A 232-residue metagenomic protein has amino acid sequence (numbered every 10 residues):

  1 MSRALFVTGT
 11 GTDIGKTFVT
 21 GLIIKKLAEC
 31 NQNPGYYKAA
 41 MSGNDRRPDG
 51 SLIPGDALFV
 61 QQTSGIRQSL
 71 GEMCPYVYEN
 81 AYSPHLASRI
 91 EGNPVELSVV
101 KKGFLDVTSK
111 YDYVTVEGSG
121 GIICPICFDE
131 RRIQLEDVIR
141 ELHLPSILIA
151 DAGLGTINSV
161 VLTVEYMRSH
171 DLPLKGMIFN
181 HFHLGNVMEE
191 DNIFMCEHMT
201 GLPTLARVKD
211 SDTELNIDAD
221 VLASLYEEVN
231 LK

Functional and structural regions predicted by a protein language model:
A4, F18-P94, S98, L105-D106: N-terminal phosphate/diphosphate-binding loop that engages ATP/GTP or pyrophosphate donors across diverse enzyme folds
V7: Hydrophobic anchor at the beta1->P-loop junction of P-loop NTPases
I14-G15: Conserved glycine(s) of the Walker
K38, I147-A150, K175-F182: Short internal beta-strands
V100, F104-R131: Switch II (G3) loop of P-loop NTPases
F128-A152: Inter-motif core of Ras-like GTPase G domains
F128-E136, V161-V164, E189-F194: Charged helix-capping and loop-helix junction motifs
E165-K232: C-terminal lobe/tail of nucleotide-utilizing enzymes
